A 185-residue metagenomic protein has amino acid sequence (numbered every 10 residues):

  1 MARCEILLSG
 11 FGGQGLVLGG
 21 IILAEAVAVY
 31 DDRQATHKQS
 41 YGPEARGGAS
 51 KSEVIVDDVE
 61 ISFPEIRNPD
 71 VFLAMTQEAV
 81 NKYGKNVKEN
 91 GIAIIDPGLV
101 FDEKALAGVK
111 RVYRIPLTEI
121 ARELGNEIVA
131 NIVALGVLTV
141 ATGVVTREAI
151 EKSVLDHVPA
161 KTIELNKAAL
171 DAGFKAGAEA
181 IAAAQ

Functional and structural regions predicted by a protein language model:
M1-Q185: Active-site cofactor/cluster-binding pocket
